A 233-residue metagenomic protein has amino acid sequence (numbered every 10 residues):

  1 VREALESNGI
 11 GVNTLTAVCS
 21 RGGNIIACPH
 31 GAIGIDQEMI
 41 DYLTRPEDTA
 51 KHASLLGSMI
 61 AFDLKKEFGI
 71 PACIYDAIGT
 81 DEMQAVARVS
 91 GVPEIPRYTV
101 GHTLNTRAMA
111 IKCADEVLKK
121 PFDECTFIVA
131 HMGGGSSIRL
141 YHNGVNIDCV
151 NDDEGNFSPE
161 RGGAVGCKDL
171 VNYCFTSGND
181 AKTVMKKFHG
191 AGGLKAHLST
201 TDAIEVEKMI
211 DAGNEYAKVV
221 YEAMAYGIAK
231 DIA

Functional and structural regions predicted by a protein language model:
E3-T16, E116-P121, D231-A233: Phosphate/pyrophosphate-binding loops at sites that engage ATP/ADP/AMP, CoA/4′-phosphopantetheine, polyphosphate
L5-A53, G79-S90: Short beta-strand-loop/turn "lid" adjacent to the catalytic site in phosphate-handling enzymes
A17-S20, P71-A77, I128-A130, L140 (+1 more regions): General beta-strand structural signal in soluble alpha/beta enzymes
D41-L43, R88-P93, K208-Y216: Gly-rich Lys/Arg/Thr-decorated short loops/hinges at beta-loop-alpha junctions or inter-strand turns that position
L55-D63, I74, V89, E94-T126 (+2 more regions): Glycine-rich phosphate-binding loop plus the immediately following alpha-helix
A77-E82, G133-S136: Short acidic/polar capping segments at secondary-structure boundaries
K186-A233: Adenine-nucleotide phosphate-binding core of ATP-dependent small-molecule kinases
